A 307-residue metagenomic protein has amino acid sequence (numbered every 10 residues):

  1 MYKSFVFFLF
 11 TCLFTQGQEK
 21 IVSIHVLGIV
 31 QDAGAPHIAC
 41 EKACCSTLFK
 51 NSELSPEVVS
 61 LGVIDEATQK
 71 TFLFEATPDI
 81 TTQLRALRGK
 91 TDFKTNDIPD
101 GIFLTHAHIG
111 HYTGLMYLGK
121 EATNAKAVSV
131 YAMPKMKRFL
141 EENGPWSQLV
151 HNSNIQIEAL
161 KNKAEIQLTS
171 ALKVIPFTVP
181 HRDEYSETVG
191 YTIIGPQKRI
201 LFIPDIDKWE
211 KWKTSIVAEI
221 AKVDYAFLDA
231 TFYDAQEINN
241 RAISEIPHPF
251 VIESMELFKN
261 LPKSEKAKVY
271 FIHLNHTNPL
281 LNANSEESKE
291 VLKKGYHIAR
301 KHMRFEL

Functional and structural regions predicted by a protein language model:
M1-K20: Bacterial Sec-dependent N-terminal signal peptides
E19-K94, I157-E219, R304-L307: Core dinuclear metal-dependent hydrolase active-site scaffold
K20, K126, V150-Q156, T169-L172 (+1 more regions): A short helix-to-beta-strand connector/capping loop
Q31, I109, K137, Y233 (+1 more regions): Residue-level marker for beta-strand->alpha-helix junctions and adjacent short loops that shape enzyme
G34, Y112-T113, Q236, P279: Glycine/Thr-rich phosphate-binding loops of Rossmann-like dinucleotide-binding domains
I64-Y131, D224: Active-site metal-binding motif and surrounding structural segment of the metallo-beta-lactamase
K135-G144: A short, active-site helix/loop in glycosyltransferases that binds the activated sugar's phosphate group
Q197-R199, I206-M303: Cap/insert and terminal regions of metallo-dependent hydrolase folds
